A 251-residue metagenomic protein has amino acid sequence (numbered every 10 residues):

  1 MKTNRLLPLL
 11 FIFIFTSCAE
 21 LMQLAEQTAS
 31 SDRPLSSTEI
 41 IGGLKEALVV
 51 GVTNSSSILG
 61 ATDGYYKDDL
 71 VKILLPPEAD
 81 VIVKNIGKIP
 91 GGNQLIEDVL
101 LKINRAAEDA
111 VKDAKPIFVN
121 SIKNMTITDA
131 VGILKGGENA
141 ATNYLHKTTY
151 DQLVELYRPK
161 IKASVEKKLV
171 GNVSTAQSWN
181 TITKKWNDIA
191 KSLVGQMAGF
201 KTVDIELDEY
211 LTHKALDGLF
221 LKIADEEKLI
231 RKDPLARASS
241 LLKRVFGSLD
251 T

Functional and structural regions predicted by a protein language model:
M1-L7: Bacterial N-terminal signal peptides that target proteins for export
I14-S17: C-terminal motif of bacterial Sec signal peptides marking the signal peptidase cleavage site
A19-M22: Bacterial signal peptide processing site
L24-A107: N-terminal Sec/ER secretory leader and immediately downstream segment of secreted/extracellular precursors
L59, G92, D113, N143 (+2 more regions): Alpha-helical transmembrane segments and their juxtamembrane interface "caps" in small multi-pass membrane proteins
E97-K167: Mid-length scaffold segments of soluble, non-membrane domains
G171-S240: A structured, mid-to-C-terminal "fold-capping" secondary-structure block
D250-T251: Non-transmembrane, aqueous-exposed alpha-helical and coiled segments at domain scale
